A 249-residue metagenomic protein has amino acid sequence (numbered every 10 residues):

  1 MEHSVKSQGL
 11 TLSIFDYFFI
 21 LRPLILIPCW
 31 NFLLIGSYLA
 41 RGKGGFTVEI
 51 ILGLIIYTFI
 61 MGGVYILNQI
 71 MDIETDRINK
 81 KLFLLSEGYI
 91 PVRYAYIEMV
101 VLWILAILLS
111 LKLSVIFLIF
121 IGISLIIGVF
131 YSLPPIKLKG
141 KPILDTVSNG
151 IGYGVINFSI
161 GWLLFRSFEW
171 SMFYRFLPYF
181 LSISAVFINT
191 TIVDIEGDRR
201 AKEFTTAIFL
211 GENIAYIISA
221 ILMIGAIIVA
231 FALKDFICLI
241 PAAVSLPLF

Functional and structural regions predicted by a protein language model:
E2-I20, L26-I27, S171, R175-F249: C-terminal membrane-associated helical module and adjoining short loops/tails
L10-F18, S86-S171: Intramembrane alpha-helical segments
I27-G36, S86, T146-W162, A207-A215: Small-residue-rich segments of transmembrane alpha-helices in multi-pass membrane proteins, especially helix faces
W30-A40, V101-L108, I156-G161, M223-A230: Membrane-embedded alpha-helical segments in integral membrane proteins
W30-M71, A106-I107, V115-V129, E169-N189: Membrane-embedded alpha-helical segments that form the functional core of polytopic membrane enzymes, especially those
I55, I73, I78-G122, F204-I237: Multi-pass membrane catalytic core of lipid/isoprenoid biosynthesis enzymes
I56-S86, A185-A207: Acidic (Asp/Glu-rich) catalytic motifs at the cytosolic membrane interface
E74, I127-P142, F187, I192-E196 (+1 more regions): C-terminal ends of transmembrane helices
